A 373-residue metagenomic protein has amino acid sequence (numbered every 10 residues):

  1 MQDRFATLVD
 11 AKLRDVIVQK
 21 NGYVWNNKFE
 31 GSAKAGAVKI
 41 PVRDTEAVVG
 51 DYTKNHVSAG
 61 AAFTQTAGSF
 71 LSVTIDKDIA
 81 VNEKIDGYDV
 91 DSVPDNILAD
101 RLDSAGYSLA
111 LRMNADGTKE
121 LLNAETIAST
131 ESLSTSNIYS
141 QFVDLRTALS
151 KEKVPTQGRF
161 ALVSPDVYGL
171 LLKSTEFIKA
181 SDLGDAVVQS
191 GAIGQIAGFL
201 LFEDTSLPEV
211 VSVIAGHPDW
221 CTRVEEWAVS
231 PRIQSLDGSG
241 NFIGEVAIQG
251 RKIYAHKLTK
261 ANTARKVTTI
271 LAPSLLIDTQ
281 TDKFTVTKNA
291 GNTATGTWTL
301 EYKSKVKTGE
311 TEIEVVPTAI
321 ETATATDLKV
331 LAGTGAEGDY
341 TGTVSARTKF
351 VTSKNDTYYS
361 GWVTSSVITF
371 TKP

Functional and structural regions predicted by a protein language model:
M1-L71: N-terminal "assembly arms/tails" that initiate or stabilize quaternary assembly in self-assembling proteins
M1-S32, A215, T222-P273: Protruding loop/beta-arch "assembly-hinge" segments enriched in small, turn-prone residues
K34, L149-V229: Extended oligomerization regions of viral-like shell subunits
T45, F70, I75-S92, I97 (+1 more regions): Structured, hydrophobic secondary-structure cores that serve as assembly/anchoring elements
G87-V154, K266-A272: Alpha-helical scaffold segments that mediate packing/assembly in large oligomeric complexes
T318, S360-S365: Short Trp-Ser/Thr-centered turn/loop motifs at beta-strand boundaries
L331-G342: Surface-exposed, short loops/turns at beta-strand junctions within beta-sandwich domains
G342-T352: Beta-strand-rich modules
